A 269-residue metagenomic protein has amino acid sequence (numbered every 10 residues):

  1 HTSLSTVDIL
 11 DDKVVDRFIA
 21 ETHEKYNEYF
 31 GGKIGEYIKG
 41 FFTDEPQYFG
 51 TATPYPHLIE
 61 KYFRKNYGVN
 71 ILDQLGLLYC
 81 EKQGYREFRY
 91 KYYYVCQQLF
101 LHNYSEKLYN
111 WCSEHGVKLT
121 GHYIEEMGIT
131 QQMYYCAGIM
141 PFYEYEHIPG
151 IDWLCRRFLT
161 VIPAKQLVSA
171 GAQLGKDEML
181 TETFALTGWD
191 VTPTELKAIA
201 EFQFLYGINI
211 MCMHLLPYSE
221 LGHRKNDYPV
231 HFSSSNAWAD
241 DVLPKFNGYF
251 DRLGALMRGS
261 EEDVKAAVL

Functional and structural regions predicted by a protein language model:
H1-G32: Catalytic and substrate-binding clefts that recognize carbohydrates or anionic sugar/phosphate headgroups
E28-G40, E45-L269: Carbohydrate-binding surfaces of carbohydrate-active enzymes
